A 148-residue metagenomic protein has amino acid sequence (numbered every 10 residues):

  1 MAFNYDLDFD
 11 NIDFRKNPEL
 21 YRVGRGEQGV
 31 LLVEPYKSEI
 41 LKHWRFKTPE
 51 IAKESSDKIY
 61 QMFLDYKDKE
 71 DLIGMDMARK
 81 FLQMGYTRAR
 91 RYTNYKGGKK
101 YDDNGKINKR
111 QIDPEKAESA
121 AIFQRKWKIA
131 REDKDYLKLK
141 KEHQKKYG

Functional and structural regions predicted by a protein language model:
M1-Q61, D76-G148: C-terminal-biased regions
